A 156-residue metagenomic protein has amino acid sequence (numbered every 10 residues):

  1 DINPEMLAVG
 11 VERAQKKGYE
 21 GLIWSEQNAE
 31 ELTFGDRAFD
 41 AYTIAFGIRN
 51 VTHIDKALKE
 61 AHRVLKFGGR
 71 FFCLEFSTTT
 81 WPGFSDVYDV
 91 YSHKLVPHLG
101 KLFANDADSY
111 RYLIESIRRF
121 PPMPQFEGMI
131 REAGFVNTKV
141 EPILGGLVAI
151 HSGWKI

Functional and structural regions predicted by a protein language model:
D1-L32: Class I SAM-dependent methyltransferase SAM/SAH-binding core
D1-P4, H53, F76: Short beta->alpha hinge that forms the Motif I/post-I loop of the SAM-binding pocket
E31-D36, T52: Short conserved loop adjoining the S-adenosyl-L-methionine
Y42-T43: Hydrophobic beta-strand segment of the Class I
D55-R70: A short glycine-rich, Lys/Arg-flanked "PGG" loop and its adjoining helix->strand segment in the class I
R70-G100: Conserved class I S-adenosyl-L-methionine
F103-Y110, S116-A133: Short alpha-helix
E127, R131-I156: Core SAM-dependent methyltransferase catalytic element
